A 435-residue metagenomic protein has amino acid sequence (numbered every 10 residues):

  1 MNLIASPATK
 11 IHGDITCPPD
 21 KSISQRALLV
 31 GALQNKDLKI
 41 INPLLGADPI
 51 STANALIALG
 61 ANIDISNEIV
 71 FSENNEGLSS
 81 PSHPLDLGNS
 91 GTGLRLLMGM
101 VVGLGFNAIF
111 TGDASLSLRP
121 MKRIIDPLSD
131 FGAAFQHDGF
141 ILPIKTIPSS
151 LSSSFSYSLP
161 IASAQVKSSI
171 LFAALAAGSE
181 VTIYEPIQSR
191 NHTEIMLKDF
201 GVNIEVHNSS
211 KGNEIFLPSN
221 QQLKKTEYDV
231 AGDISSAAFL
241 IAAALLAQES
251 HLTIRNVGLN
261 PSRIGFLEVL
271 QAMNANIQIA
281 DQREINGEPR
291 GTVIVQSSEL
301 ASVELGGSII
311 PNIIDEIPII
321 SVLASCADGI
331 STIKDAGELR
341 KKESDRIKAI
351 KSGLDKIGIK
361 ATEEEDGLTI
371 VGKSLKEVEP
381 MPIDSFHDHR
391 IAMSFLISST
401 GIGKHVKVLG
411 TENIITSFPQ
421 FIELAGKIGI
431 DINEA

Functional and structural regions predicted by a protein language model:
M1-A435: Structural preference for solvent-exposed beta-strand-turn elements and adjacent flexible terminal/loop segments within
